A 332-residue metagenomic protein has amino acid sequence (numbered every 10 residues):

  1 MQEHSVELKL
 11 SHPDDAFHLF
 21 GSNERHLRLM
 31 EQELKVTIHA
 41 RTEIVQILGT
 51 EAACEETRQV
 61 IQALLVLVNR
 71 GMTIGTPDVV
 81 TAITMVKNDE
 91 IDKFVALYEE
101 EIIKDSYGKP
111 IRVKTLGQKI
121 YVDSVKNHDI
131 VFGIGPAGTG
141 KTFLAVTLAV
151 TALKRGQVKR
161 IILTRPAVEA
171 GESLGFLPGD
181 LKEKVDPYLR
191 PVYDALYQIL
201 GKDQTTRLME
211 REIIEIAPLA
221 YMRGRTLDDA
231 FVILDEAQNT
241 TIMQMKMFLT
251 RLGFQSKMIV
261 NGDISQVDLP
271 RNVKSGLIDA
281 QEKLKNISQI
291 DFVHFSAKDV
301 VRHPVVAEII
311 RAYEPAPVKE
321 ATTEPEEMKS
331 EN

Functional and structural regions predicted by a protein language model:
M1-F17: Short glycine-/aliphatic-rich beta-strand segments at the starts of folded cytosolic domains
Q2, M72, E90-L97, K126 (+2 more regions): Intrinsically disordered, low-complexity mixed-charge segments
D15-Q32: Short amphipathic alpha-helix segments
E31-H39: A short, structured beta-strand/loop element
H39-Y98: Interdomain "pre-motor" coupling segment immediately N-terminal to P-loop NTPase/helicase cores
I44, S106-L234, Q238-N332: Conserved helicase motor core of SF1/SF2 NTP-dependent helicases
N88-K109, V113-L116: Conserved loop-to-helix interface motifs that mediate assembly, gating, or partner/ligand docking in ancient ring
